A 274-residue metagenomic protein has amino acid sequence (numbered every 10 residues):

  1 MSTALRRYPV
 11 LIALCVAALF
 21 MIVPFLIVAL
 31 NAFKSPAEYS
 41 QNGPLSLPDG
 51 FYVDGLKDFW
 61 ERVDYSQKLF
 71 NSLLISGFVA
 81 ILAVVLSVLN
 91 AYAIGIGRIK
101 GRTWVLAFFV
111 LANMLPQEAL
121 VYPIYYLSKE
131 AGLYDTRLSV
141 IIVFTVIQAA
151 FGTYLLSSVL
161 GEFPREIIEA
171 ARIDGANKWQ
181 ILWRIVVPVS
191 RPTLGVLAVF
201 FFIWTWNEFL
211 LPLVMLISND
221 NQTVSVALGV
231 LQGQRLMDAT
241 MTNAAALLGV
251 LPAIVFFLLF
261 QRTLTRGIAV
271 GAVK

Functional and structural regions predicted by a protein language model:
M1-K274: A hydrophobic, multi-pass inner-membrane permease signature
